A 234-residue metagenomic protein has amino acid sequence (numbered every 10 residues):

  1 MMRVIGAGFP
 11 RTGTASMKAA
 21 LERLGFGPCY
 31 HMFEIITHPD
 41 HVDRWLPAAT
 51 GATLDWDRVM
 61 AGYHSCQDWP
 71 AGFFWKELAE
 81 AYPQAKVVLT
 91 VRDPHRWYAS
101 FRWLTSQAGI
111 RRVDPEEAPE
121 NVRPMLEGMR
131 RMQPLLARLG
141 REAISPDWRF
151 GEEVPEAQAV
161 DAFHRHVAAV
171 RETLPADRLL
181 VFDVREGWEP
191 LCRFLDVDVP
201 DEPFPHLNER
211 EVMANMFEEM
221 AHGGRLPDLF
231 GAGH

Functional and structural regions predicted by a protein language model:
M1-V59: PAPS-dependent sulfotransferase catalytic core
G6-G8, M32, Q67-A71, V91-R92 (+1 more regions): Short His-Asn-centered micro-motif
T14-K18, H38-P39, F74-K76, H95-S100 (+1 more regions): Short catalytic/ligand-binding loop motif for oxyanion handling, primarily in non-cytosolic enzymes, centered on
P47-L78: Conserved nucleotide-sensing/catalytic segment adjacent to the nucleotide-binding pocket in NTP-handling enzymes
A81-W103, L191: Conserved phosphate-donor/acceptor-positioning beta-strand/loop module used by diverse small-molecule
R92, F150-D161, R171-P190, F194: Phosphate-binding beta-loop-alpha motif at adenosine-nucleotide cofactor sites
P119-G140, P200-H234: PAPS-dependent sulfotransferase catalytic core
P124-V167: A conserved mid-domain beta-alpha-beta active-site/ligand-binding segment of alpha/beta enzyme cores
